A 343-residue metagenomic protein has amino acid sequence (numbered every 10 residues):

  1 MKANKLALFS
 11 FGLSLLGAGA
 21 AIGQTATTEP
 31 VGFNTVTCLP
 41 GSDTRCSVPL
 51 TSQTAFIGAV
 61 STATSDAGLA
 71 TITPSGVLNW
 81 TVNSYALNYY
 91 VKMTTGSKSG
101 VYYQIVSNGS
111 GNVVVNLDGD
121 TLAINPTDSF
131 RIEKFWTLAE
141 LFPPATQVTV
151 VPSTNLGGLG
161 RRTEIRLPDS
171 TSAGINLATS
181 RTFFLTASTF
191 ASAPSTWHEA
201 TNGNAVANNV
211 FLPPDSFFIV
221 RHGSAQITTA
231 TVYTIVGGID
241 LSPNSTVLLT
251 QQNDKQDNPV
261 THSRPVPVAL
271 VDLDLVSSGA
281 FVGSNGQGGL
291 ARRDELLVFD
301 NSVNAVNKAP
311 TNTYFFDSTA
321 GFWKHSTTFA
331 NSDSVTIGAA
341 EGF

Functional and structural regions predicted by a protein language model:
M1-S10: Bacterial N-terminal signal peptides that target proteins for export
S10-A18: Bacterial N-terminal signal peptides
G23, A123-N125, F217, G342: Proteolytic cleavage junctions
Q24-A59, R131-G174, S224-A305: Catalytic cores of histone-lysine modification enzymes
T25-E140: Autoprocessing Asn-cyclization modules and mimics
D43, Y102, G160-E164, P213-F217 (+2 more regions): Extracellular structured ligand-interaction cores
K98-Q104, S172-R181, V303-N312: Surface-exposed loop/edge segments in extracytoplasmic proteins
F183-G238, A309-F343: Charged, amphipathic alpha-helical scaffolding segments
